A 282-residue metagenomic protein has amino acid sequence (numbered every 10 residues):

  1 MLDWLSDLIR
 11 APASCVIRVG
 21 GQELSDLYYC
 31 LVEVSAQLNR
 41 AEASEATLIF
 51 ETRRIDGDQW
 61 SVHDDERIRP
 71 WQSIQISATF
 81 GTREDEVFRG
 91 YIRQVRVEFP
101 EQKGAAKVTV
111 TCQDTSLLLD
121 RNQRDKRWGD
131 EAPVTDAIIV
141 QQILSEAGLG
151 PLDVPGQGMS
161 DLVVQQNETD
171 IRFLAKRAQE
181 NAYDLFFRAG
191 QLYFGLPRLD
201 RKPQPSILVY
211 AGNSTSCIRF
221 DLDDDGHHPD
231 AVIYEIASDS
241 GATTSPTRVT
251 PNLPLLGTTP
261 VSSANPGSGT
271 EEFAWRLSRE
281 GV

Functional and structural regions predicted by a protein language model:
M1-R69, T111-L117, V261-V282: Juxtamembrane "anchor/assembly" segments of surface/extracellular structural proteins
L2-D3, A105-V110, D114-S116, P155-G226: Short beta-strand-centered interaction patches in the first periplasmic/extracellular domains of large envelope
I9, G21-E23, L27, E42 (+6 more regions): Amphipathic, non-transmembrane alpha-helical segments in extracytoplasmic/periplasmic proteins
A13-C15, E42-A46, P70-Q72, E86-F88 (+3 more regions): Envelope-exposed proteins and targeting segments
G20-Q22, E51-R53, T79-G81, Y91-E98 (+5 more regions): Solvent-exposed coil/turn segments that connect beta secondary-structure elements in extracytoplasmic/periplasmic
L24-E33, E86-Y91, Q123, Q204-N213 (+1 more regions): Short amphipathic beta-strand/extended segments with alternating polar/hydrophobic composition
W60-P151, V163: Surface-exposed cap/loop segments at beta↔alpha junctions
D230-V282: Charged, gly/pro-rich, cysteine-poor intrinsically disordered low-complexity regions
